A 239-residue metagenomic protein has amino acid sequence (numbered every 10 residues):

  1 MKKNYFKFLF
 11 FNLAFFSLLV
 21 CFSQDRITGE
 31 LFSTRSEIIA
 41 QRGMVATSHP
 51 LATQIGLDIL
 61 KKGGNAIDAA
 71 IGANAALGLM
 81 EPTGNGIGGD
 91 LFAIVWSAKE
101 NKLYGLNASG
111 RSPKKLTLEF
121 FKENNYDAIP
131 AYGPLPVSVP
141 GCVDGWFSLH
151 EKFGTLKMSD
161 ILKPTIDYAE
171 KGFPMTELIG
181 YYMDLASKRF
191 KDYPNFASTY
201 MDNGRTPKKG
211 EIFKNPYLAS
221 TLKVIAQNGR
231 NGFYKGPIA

Functional and structural regions predicted by a protein language model:
M1-F11: Bacterial N-terminal signal peptides that target proteins for export
L9-V20: Bacterial N-terminal signal peptides
Q24-Q54, A66-K235, A239: Noncatalytic scaffold domains of N-terminal-nucleophile
D58-L60: Long, structured ligand/cofactor-binding scaffold of large enzymes
